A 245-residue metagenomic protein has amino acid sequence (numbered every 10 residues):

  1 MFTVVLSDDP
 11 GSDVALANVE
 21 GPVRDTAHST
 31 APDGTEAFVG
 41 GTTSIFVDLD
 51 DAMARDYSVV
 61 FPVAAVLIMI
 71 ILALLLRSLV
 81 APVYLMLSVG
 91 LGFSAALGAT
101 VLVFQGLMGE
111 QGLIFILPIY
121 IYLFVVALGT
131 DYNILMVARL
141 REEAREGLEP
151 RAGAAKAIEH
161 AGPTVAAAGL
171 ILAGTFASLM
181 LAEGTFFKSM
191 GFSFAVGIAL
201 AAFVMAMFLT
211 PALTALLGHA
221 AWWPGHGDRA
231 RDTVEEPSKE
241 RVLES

Functional and structural regions predicted by a protein language model:
M1-A81, L85-G106, I134: Structured non-transmembrane domains adjacent to transmembrane bundles in polytopic membrane proteins
I71-L72, G162-H219: Hydrophobic, glycine/alanine-rich multi-pass transmembrane helices and their short helix-loop junctions in large
P82-F104, I119, S189-F208: Small-residue-enriched core segments of transmembrane alpha-helices in multipass membrane transport and channel
V101-I114, A206-L216: A cytosolic-side transmembrane-helix exit/cap motif
Q105-A127, S189: Loop-to-helix entry region at the N-terminal start of transmembrane alpha-helices in multi-pass membrane transporters
L123-E143, V165: Short helical (or helix-break) motifs at transmembrane helix termini and adjacent helical loops in multi-pass membrane
A144-A166: Helix-loop junctions and hydrophobic alpha-helical segments within the transmembrane domains of large membrane
M207-S245: Interfacial helix-loop-helix hairpins and adjacent transmembrane helices of multi-pass alpha-helical membrane proteins
